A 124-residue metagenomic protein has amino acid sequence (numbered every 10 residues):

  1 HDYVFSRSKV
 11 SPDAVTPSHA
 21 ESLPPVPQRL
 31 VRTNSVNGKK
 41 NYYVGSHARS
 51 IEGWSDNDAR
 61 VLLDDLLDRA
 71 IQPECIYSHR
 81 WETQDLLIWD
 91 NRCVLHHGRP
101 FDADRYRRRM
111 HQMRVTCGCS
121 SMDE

Functional and structural regions predicted by a protein language model:
H1-L86, R92-E124: Non-heme Fe(II) oxygenase catalytic core, chiefly the N-lobe of the double-stranded beta-helix
